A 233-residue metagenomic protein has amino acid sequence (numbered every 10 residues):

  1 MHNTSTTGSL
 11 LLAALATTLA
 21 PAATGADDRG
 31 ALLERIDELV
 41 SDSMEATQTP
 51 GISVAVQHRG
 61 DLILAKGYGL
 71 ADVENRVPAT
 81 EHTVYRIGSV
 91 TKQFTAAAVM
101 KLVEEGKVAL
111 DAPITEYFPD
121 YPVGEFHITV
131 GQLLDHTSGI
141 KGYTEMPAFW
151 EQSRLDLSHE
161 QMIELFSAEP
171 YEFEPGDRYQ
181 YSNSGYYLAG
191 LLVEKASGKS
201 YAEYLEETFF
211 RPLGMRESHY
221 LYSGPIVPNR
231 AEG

Functional and structural regions predicted by a protein language model:
M1-L10: Bacterial N-terminal signal peptides that target proteins for export
S9-T18: Bacterial N-terminal signal peptides
T17-D28: Bacterial Sec-dependent signal peptides at the C-terminal "C-region" and cleavage site
D28-I87, K107-A112, S167-A168: Short, conserved catalytic-motif segment at the N-terminal edge
D72, E125-G233: Short, surface-exposed loop or secondary-structure junction motifs that flank catalytic or metal-binding residues
L110-G124, R211-L213: Short, glycine/proline-biased beta-turn/loop segments that scaffold the active-site neighborhood
